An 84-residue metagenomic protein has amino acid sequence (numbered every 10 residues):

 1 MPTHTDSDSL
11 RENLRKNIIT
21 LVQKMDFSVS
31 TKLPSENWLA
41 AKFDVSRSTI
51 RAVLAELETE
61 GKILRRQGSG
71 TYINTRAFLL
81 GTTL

Functional and structural regions predicted by a protein language model:
M1-S48, A55, T59-E60, L64 (+1 more regions): Extreme N-terminal segment that seeds HTH/winged-HTH DNA-binding domains in transcriptional regulators
Q67: A cytosolic small-molecule/anion-sensing beta-strand core signal
G70-T71: Acidic, glycine-anchored pre-beta loop/turn
N74: Residue-level detector of conserved, well-ordered beta-strand and adjacent loop positions that form binding/recognition
